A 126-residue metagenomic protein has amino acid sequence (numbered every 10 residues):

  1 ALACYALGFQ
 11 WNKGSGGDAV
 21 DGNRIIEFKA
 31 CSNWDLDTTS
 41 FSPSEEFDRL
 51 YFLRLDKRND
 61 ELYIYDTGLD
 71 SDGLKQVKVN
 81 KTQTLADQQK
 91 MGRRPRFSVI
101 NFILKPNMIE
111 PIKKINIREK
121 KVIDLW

Functional and structural regions predicted by a protein language model:
A1-R24, K29-W126: Nucleic-acid endonuclease domains
